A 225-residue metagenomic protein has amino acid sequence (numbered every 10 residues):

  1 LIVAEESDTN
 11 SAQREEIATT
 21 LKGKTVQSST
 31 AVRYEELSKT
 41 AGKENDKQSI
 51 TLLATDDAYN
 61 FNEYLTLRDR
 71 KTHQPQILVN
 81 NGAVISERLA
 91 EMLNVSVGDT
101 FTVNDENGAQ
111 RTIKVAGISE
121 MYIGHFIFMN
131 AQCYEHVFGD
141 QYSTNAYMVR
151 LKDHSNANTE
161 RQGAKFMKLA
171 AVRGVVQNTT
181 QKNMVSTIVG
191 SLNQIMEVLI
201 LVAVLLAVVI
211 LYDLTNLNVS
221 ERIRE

Functional and structural regions predicted by a protein language model:
L1-S49, N156, E160-K168, G174: Hydrophobic, regular-secondary-structure patches
L1-V3, N45-K47, N60, G139-T144: Membrane-proximal juxtamembrane linkers immediately C-terminal to transmembrane helices
T19-S28, V32-T100, T112-K114, I118: Short beta-strand boundary microenvironments
I77, I118-H154, T179: Small-residue transmembrane helix packing/gating motifs
T159-V208, N218-E221: Peri-transmembrane interface segments
